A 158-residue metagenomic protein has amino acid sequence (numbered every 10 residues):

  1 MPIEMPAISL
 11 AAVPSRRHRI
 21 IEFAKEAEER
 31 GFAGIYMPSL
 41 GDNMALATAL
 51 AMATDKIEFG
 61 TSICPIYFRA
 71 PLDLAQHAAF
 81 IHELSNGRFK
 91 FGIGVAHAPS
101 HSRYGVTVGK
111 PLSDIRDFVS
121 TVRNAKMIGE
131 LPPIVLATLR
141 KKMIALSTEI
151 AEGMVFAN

Functional and structural regions predicted by a protein language model:
M1-G60: N-terminal beta1-alpha1-beta2 module of alpha/beta enzyme domains
I3-V13, F68-V135, I144-I150, M154-N158: Flexible, glycine-rich active-site loops centered on histidine and acidic residues that chelate a metal or position
I20, N43, L74, I115 (+1 more regions): Conserved donor sugar-nucleotide recognition element shared by glycan-biosynthetic enzymes
P38, S62-I63, A157-N158: Short beta->alpha connector loops at strand-helix junctions that form conserved, small/polar/Pro-enriched
S39, P133-T138: Short beta-strand-to-loop elements that line the ligand-binding cleft of bilobed periplasmic-binding protein-like
D42, T54-I57, I63-P71, Q76: Glycine/small-residue-rich interface belts in oligomeric ring/scaffold proteins and their assembly partners
D42-A45, P99, K141-K142: Short alpha-helical
A47-A51, K142-T148: Distinct, well-ordered alpha-helical segments
